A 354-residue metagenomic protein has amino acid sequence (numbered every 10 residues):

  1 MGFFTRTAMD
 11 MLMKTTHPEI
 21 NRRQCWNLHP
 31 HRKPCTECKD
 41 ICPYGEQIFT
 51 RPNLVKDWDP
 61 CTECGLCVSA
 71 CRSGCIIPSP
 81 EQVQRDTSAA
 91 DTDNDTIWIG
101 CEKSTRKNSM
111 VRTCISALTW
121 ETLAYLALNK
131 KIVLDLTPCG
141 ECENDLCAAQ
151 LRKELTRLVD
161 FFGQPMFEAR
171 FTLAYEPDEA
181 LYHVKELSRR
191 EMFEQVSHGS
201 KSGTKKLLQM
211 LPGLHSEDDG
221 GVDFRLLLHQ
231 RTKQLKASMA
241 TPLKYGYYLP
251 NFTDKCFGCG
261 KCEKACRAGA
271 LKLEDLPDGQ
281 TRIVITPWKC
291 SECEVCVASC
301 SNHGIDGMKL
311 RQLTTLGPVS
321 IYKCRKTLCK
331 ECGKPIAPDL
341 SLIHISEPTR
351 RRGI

Functional and structural regions predicted by a protein language model:
T7-P34, G45-E63, P80-D86, G213-G220 (+3 more regions): Ferredoxin-like iron-sulfur electron-transfer modules
M13, W26-N27, Y44, F49-V159 (+2 more regions): Iron-sulfur-cluster electron-transfer modules
P30, P43, Q47, L66-R72 (+7 more regions): Short functional micro-motifs and their immediate structural scaffolds
P138-G140, N144, A148-K153, D160-E186: N-terminal secretory signal peptides
A180-M210: N-terminal secretory signal peptides and thylakoid transit peptides that target proteins across membranes
Q209-H229: N-proximal helix/coil linker or "cap" segments that precede and/or mark the start of modular domains
I343-I354: Single conserved hydrophobic/aromatic residue that forms the stacking wall/gate of nucleotide- or nucleobase-binding
